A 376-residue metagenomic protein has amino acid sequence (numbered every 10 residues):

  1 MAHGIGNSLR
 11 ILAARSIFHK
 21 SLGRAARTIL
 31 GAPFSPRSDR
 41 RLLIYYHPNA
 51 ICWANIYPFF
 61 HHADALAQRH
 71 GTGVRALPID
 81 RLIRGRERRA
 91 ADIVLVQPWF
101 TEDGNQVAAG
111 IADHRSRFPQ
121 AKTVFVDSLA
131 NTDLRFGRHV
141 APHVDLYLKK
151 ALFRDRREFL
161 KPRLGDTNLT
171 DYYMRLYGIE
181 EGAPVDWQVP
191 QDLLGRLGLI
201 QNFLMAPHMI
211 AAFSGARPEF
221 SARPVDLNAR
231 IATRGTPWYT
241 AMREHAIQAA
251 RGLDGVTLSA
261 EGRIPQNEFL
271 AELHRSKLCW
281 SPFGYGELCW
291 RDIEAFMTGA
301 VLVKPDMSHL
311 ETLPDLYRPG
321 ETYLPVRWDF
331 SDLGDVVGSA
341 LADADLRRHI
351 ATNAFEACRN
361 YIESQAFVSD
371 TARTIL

Functional and structural regions predicted by a protein language model:
M1-F18: Boundary detector for helix-to-coil junctions that initiate low-complexity/charged tails
A2-G4, L22, D370-L376: Short amphipathic alpha-helical segments
G6, V126, V225-L227, A342 (+1 more regions): Intrinsic-disorder/low-complexity regions
A14, F18, Q68, S116 (+6 more regions): Generic surface-pattern signal
S21-R24, T28-P33, S38-W290, K304-D315: Nucleotide-sugar donor-binding catalytic core of glycosyltransferases
L270-L376: Catalytic binding pocket for nucleotide-activated donors in carbohydrate/polymer assembly enzymes
